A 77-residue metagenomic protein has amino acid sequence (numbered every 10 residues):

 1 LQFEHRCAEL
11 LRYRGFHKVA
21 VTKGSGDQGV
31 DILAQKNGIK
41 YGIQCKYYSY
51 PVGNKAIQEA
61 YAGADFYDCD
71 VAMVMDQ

Functional and structural regions predicted by a protein language model:
L1-Q77: Mixed-charge (Asp/Glu-Lys/Arg
